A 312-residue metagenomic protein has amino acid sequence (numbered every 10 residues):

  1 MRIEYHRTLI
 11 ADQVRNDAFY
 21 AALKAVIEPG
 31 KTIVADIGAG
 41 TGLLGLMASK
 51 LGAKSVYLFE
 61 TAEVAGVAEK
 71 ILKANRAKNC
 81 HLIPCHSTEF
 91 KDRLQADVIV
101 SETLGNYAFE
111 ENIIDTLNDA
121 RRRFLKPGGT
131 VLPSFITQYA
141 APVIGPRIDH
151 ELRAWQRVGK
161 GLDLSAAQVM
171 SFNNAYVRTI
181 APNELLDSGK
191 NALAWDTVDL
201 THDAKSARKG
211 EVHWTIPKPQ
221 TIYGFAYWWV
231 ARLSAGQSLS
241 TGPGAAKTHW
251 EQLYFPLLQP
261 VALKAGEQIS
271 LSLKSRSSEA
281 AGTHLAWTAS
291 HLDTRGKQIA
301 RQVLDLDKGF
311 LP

Functional and structural regions predicted by a protein language model:
M1-I37, T41-K274, E279-P312: Class I SAM-binding transferase module
